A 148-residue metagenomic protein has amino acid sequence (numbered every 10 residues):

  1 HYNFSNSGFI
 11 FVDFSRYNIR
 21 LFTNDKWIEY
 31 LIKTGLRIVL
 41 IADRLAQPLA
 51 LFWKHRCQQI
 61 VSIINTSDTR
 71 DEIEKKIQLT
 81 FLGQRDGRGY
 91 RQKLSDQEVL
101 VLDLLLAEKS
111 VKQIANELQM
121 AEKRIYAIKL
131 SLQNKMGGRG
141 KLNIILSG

Functional and structural regions predicted by a protein language model:
H1-R56: DNA-contacting interfaces and partner/effector-binding or oligomerization modules in DNA-centric proteins
Q58-I64: Conserved phosphoryl-transfer motifs of two-component systems
D68-K76: C-terminal output helix
K76, I128-S131: Residues within the DNA-recognition helix of helix-turn-helix
I77-R91: The C-terminal output helix
G87-A127: Helix-turn-helix DNA-binding segment
Q133-G148: Basic, Lys/Arg-enriched C-terminal extension of HTH/homeodomain DNA-binding domains
